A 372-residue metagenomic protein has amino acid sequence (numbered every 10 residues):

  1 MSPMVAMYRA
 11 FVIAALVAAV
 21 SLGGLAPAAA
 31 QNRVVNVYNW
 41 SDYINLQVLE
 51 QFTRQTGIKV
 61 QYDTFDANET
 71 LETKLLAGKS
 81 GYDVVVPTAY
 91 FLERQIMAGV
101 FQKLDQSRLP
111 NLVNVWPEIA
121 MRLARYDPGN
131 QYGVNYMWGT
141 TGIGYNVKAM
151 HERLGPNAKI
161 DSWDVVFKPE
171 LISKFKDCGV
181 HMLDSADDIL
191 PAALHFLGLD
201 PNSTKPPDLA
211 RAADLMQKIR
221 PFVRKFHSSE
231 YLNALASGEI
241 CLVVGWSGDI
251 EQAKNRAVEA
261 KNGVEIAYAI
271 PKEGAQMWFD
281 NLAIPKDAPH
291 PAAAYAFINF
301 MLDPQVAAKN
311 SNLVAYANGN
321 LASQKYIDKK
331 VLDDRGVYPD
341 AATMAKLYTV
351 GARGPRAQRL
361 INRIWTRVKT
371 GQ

Functional and structural regions predicted by a protein language model:
A10-G24: Bacterial N-terminal signal peptides
Q31-Q95: Early extracytoplasmic/lumenal segment of secretory-pathway proteins
S80-V84, Q102-K148: A structural signal for short loop-to-beta-strand junctions that line the ligand-binding cleft of periplasmic/secreted
I96-L104, R122-L123, P128-N130, F222 (+2 more regions): Ligand-binding "clamshell"
Q102-V113, D164, A260-Q276, P285-A288: Short beta-strand->loop
H181-A267: Ligand-binding pocket segment of bilobal, Venus flytrap-like solute-binding proteins
N233, A341-Q372: Conserved C-terminal helix/tail region of periplasmic/extracytoplasmic solute-binding proteins
D280, P285-K346: Mature extracytoplasmic/periplasmic domains
